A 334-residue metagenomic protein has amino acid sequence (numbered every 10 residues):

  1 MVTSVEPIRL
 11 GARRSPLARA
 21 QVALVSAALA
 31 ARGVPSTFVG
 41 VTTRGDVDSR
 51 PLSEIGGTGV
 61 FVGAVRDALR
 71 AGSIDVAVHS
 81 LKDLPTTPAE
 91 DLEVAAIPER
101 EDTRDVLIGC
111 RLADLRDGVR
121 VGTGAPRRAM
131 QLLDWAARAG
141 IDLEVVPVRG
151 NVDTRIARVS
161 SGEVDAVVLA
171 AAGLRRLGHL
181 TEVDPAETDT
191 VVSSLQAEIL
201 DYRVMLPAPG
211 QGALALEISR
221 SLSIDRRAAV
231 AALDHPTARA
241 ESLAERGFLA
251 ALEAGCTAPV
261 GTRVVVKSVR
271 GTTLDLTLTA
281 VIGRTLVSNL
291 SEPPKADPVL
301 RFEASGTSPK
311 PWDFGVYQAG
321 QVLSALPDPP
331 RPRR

Functional and structural regions predicted by a protein language model:
V2-T42, V47-R50, E54, R138-R334: Small-molecule-sensing regulatory modules
R14, V62, A125-P126, A171: Helix N-cap/beta->alpha junction signal
R19, A23, T58, A71 (+2 more regions): Short, small/hydrophobic-residue-rich motifs at membrane-helix boundaries and re-entrant hairpins of integral membrane
R50-V76: Short, structured active-site "lid" loops
I74-V78, D165-A166: Short, Asp-centered acidic motifs that coordinate Mg2+ and/or phosphate in catalytic or ligand-binding sites
L81-L84, P88-L143, L214, S223: A conserved helix-loop-strand patch within extracytoplasmic ligand-binding domains of the periplasmic binding
